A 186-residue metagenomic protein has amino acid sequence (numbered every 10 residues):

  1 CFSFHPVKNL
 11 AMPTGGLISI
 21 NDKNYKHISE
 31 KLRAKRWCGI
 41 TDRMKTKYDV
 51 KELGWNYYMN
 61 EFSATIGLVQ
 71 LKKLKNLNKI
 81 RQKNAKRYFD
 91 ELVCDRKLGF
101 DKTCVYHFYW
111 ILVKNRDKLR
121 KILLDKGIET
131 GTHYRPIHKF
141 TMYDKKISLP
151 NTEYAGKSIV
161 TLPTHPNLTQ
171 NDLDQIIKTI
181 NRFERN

Functional and structural regions predicted by a protein language model:
C1-M12, M44-V50: Conserved active-site segment immediately N-terminal to the catalytic lysine that forms the internal aldimine
F2-S3, G16-D22: Short beta-strand-to-turn element immediately C-terminal to the catalytic PLP-Schiff-base lysine in fold type I
A11-G15, G67: Adenylate-forming
K23-N186: PLP-dependent aminotransferase class I/II
